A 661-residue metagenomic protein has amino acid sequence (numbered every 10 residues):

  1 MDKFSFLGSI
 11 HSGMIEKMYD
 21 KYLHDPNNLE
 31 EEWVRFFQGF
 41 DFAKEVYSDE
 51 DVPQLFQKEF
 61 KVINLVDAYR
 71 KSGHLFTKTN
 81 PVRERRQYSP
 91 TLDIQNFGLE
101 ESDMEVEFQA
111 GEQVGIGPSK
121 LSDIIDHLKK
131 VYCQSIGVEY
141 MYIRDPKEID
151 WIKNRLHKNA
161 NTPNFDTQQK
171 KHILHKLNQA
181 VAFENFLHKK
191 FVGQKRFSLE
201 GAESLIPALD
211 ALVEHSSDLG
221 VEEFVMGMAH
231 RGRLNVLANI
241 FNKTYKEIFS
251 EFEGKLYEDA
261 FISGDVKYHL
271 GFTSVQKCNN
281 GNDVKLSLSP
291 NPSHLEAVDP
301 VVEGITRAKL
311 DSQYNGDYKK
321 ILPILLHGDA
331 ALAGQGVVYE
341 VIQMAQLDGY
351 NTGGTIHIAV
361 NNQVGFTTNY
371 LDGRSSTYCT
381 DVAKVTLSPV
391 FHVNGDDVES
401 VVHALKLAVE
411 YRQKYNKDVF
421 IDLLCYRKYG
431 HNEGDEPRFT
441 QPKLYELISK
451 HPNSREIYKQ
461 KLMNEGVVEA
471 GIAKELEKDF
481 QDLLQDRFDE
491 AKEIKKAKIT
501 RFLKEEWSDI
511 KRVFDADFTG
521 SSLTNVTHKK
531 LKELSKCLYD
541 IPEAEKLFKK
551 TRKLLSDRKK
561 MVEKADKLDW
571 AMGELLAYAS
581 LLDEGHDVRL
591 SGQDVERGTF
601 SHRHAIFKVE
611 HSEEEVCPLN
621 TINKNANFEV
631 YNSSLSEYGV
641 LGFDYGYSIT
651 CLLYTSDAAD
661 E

Functional and structural regions predicted by a protein language model:
F40-L205, V221: Extended, charge-enriched "interface" segments that sit outside catalytic cores
A68-T79, S216, V221-A238, H327-V341 (+2 more regions): Conserved phosphate/anionic-ligand binding catalytic regions in large, soluble enzymes, centered on
Y69-S72, F76-F108, E112-P118, S122 (+4 more regions): Glycine/aspartate-rich loop-and-adjacent alpha/beta segment that forms the canonical ThDP
E222-L387, F391, F600-T650: Cofactor-binding active-site loop characterized by glycine-rich and histidine/acidic residues
Y370-G373, V390-K417, C425, Y429: Conserved phosphate-handling catalytic cores of large alpha/beta enzymes
Y378-A404, H451-G471, T650-L652: Conserved thiamine diphosphate
I472-V588: Hard-cation-handling environments
Y654-E661: Conserved small/polar residues in nucleotide/adenosyl-binding loops
